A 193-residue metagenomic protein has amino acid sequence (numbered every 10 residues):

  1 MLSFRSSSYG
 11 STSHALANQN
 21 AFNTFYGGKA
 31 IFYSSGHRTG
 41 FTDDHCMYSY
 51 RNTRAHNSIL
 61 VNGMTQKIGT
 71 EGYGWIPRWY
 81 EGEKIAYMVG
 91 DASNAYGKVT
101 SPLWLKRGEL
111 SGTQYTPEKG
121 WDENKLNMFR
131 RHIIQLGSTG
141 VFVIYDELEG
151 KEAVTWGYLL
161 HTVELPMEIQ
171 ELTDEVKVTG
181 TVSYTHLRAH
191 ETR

Functional and structural regions predicted by a protein language model:
M1-T181: Catalytic and substrate-binding regions of extracellular carbohydrate-active enzymes, especially polysaccharide lyases
T185-T192: Conserved small/polar residues in nucleotide/adenosyl-binding loops
